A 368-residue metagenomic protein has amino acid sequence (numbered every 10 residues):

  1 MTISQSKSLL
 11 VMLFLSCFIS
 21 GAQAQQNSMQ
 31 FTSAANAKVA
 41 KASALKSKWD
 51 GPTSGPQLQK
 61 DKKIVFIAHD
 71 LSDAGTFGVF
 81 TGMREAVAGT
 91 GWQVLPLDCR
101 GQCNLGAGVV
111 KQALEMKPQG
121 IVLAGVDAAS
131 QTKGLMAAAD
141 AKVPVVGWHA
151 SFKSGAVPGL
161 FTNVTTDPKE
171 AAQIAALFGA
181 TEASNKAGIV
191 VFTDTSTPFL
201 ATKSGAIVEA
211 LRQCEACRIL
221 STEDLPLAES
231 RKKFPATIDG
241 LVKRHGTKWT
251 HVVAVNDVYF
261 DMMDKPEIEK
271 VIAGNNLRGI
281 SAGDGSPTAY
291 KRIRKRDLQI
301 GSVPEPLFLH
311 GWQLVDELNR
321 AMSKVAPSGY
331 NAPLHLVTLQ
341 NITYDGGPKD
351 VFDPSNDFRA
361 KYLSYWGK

Functional and structural regions predicted by a protein language model:
M1-L10: Bacterial N-terminal signal peptides that target proteins for export
L10-S20: Bacterial N-terminal signal peptides
A22-A24: Boundary at the C-terminal end of the N-terminal hydrophobic targeting segment
Q26-K62, L211, P306, H310-K368: Hinge/cleft segment of the Venus flytrap/periplasmic-binding protein
A44, I67-F80, P96-L105, H149-A150 (+6 more regions): Hinge/beta->alpha junction and helix N-cap segments in small-molecule ligand-binding domains
I64-A68, M83-R84, Q173-C217, S221-D224 (+3 more regions): An alpha-beta-alpha
L123-D140, I207, L227-R292: Hydrophobic alpha-helical
A129, K133-E170, G188, S286-Q299: Flexible loop/hinge segments that line or gate small-molecule binding clefts
